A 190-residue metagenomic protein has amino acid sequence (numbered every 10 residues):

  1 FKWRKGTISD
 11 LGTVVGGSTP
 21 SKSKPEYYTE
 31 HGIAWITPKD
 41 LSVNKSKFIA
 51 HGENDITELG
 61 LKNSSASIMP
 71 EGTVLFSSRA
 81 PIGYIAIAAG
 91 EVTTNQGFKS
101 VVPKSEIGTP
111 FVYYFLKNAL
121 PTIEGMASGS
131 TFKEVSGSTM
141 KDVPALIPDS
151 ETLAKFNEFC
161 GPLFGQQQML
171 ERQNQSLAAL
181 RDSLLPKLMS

Functional and structural regions predicted by a protein language model:
F1-T19, D142, L146, S150-S190: Non-catalytic DNA-recognition/assembly elements of restriction-modification systems
R4-P148: DNA target-recognition domains and sequence-specific DNA-contacting regions of bacterial/archaeal
